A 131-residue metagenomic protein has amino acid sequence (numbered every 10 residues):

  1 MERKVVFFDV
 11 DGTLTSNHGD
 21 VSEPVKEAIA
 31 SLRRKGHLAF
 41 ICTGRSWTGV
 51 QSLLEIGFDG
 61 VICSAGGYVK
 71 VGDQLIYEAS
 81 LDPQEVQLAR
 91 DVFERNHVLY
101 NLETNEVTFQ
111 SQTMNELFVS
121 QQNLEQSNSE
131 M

Functional and structural regions predicted by a protein language model:
M1-F8, R34: Non-catalytic pre-domain segments flanking phosphatase-related domains
F7-F8, G67-Y68, V92, L124-Q126: Aromatic-residue detector
D9-D11, S22: N-terminal helix-turn-helix
N17-V119: Active-site phosphate-binding/coordination module
L117-M131: Acidic, His- and aromatic-enriched active-site or binding-groove loops in soluble protein domains that engage sugars
